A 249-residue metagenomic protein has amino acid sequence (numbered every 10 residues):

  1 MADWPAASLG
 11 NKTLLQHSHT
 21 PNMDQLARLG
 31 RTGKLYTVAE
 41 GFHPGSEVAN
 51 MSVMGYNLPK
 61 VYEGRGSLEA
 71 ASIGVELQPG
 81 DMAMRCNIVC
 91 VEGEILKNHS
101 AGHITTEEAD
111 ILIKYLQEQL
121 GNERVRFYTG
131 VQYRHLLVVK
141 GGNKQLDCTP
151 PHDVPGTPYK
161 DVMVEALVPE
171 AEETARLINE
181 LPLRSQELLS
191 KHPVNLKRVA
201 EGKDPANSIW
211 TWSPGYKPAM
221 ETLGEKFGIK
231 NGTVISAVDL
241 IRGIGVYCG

Functional and structural regions predicted by a protein language model:
A2-N122: Active-site nucleophile/metal-coordination loop of metallo-enzymes that catalyze phosphate/sulfate and related
P5, Q145-T149, P218-E221: Short helix/loop capping segments that flank catalytic or ligand/cofactor-binding pockets
T32, N122, E187, K191-R198: Intrinsically disordered or highly flexible coil/loop and linker segments, enriched in small and charged/polar residues
T32-L35, N122-Y128, G232-T233, G249: Short secondary-structure junctions
L35-E40, R126-Q132, E201: Acidic carboxylate-rich catalytic motifs and surrounding loops in phosphoryl-/glycosyl-chemistry enzymes
G45, G80-M82, T129-V131, K203 (+1 more regions): A short, structural micro-pattern
R65-L189: A contiguous, mid-domain pocket- or channel-lining segment that forms the substrate-recognition surface
E170-L177, L183, V194-G249: Terminal, contiguous helix-loop blocks that mediate binding/assembly
